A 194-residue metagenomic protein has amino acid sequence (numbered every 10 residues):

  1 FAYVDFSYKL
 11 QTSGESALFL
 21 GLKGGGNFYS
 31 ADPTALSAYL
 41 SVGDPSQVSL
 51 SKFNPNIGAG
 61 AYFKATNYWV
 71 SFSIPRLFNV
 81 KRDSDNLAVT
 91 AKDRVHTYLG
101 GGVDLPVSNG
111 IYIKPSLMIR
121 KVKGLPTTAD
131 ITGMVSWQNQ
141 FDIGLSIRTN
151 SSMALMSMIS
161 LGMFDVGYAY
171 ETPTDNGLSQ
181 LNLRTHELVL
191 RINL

Functional and structural regions predicted by a protein language model:
F1-L194: Subset of outer-membrane beta-barrel
